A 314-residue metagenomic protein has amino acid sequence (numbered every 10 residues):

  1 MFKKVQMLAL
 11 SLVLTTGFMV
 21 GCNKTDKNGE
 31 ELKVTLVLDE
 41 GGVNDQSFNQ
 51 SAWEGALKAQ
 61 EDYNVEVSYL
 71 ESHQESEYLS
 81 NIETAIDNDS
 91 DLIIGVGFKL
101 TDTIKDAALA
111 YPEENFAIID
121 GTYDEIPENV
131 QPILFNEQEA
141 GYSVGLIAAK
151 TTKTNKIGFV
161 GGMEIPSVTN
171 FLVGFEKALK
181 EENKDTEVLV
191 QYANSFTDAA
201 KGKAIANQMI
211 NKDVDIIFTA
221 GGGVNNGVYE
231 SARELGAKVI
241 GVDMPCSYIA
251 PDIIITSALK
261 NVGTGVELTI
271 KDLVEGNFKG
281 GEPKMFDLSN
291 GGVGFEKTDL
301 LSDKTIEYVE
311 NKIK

Functional and structural regions predicted by a protein language model:
M1-K33: Short, low-complexity disordered leader/linker segments with a strong preference for bacterial N-terminal type II
D26-K314: A residue-level marker of the well-folded mature domains of exported/periplasmic proteins
